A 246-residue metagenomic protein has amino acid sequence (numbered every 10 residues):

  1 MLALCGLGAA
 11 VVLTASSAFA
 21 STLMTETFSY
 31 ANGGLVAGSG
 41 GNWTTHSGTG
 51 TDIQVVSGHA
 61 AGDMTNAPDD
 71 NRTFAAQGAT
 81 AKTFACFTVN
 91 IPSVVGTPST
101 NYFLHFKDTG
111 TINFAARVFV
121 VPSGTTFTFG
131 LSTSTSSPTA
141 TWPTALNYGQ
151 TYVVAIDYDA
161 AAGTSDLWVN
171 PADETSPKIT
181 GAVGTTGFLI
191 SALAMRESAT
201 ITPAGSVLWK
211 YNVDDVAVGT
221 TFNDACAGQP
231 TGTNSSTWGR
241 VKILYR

Functional and structural regions predicted by a protein language model:
G6-G8, A18: Cleavable N-terminal signal peptides
L13-A20: Sec/Tat signal peptide C-region and signal peptidase I cleavage site
L23-S29, S206-C226: Extracellular, beta-strand-rich glycan-interacting domains
F28, A85-F87, G149-A160, S165-L167: Short tryptophan-centered beta-strand motifs in secreted/extracellular beta-sheet-rich domains of glycan-recognition
G34-A67: Extracellular glycan-recognition surfaces and repeat-rich motifs
G62-F127, F222: Secretory/extracellular carbohydrate-interaction modules and structurally similar beta-sandwich "look-alikes"
G130-V153: Short, aromatic/His-centered strand-loop micro-motif at the edge of beta-sheets
K178-A217: Flexible glycan-contacting loops in extracellular carbohydrate-active proteins
